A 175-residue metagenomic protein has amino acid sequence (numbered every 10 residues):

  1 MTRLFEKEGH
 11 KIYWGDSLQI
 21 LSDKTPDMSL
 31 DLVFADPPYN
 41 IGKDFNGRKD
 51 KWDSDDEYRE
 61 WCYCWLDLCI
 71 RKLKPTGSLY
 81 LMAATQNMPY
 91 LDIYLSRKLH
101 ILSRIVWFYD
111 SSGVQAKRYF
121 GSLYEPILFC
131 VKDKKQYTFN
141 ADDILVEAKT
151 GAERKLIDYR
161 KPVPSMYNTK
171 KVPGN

Functional and structural regions predicted by a protein language model:
M1-N175: Core catalytic lobe of class I
